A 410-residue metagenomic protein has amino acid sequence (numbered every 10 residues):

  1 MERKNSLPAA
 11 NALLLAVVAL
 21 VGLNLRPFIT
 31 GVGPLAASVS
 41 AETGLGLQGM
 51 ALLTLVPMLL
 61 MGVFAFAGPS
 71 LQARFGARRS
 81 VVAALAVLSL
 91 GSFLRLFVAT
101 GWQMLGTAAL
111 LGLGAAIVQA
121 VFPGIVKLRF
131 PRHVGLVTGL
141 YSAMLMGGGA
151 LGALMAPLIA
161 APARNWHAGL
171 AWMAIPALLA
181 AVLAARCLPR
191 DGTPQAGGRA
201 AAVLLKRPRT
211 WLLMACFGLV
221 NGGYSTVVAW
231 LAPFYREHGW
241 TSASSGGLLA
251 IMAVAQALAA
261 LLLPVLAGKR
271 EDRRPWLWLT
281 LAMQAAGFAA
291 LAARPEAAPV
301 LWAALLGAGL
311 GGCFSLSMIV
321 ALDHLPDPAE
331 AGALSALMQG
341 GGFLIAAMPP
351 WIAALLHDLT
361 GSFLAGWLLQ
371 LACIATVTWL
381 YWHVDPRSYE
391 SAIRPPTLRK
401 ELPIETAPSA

Functional and structural regions predicted by a protein language model:
V32-G33, P208-A250, A255-A260: Extracytoplasmic gate region of multi-pass secondary transporters
G44, G76, F97-W102, P131 (+2 more regions): Helix-breaking motifs and short loop linkers at transmembrane-helix boundaries and internal kinks in secondary membrane
V63-W102: Conserved MFS/SLC helix-loop-helix module at the cytosolic interface between two early adjacent transmembrane helices
F64-G76, A259-D272: Helix-to-loop junctions at the C-terminal end of transmembrane segments in multipass secondary transporters
T107-A143: Cytoplasmic helix-loop-helix junction between adjacent transmembrane helices in 12-TM secondary transporters
I117-F130, G312-P326: Intracellular juxtamembrane helix-capping segments at the cytosolic ends of symmetry-related transmembrane helices
R132-L136, L140-P189: Helix-loop-helix hairpin linking two adjacent transmembrane segments in secondary transporters
L325-L364, Q370: A late C-terminal transmembrane helix in Major Facilitator Superfamily
